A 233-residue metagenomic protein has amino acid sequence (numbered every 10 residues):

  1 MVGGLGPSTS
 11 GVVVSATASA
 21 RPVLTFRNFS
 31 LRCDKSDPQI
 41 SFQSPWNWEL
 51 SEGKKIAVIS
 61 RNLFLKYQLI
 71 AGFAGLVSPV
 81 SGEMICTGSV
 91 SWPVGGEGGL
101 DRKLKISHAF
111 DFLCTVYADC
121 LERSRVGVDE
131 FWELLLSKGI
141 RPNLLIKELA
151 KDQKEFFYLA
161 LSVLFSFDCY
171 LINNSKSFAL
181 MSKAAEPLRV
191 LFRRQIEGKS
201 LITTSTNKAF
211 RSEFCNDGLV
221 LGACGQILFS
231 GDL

Functional and structural regions predicted by a protein language model:
V2-T9, V13-E49, K54-A57: A short, flexible loop at the N-terminus of ABC-type nucleotide-binding domains that lies
R32-D34, S89-N174, F178-K183, P187-F192: ABC-family P-loop ATPase nucleotide-binding domains
E52-A118: ABC ATPase nucleotide-binding domain signature region
M84-C86, S162-F165, R193-E197, R211-S212: Conserved catalytic network of the ASCE P-loop NTPase/AAA+ motor domain
K183, R189-N207: Conserved catalytic loops of ABC-family nucleotide-binding domains
P187, E213, L221-L233: Conserved beta-strand-loop-alpha-helix hinge in the C-terminal portion of ABC ATPase nucleotide-binding domains
T206-F214: Conserved H-loop
D217: Short, glycine/charged-rich "phosphate-handling" switch motifs in NTP-dependent and phosphotransfer domains
